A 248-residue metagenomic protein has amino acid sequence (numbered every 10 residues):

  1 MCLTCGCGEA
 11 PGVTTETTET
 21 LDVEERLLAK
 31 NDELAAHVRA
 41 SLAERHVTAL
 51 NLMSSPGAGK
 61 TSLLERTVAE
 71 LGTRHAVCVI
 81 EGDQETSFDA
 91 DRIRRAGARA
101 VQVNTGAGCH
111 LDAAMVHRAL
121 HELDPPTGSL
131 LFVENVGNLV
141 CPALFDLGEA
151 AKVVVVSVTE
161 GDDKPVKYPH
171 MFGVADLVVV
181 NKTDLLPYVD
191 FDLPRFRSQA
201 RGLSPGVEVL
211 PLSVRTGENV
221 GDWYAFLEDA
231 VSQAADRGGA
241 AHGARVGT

Functional and structural regions predicted by a protein language model:
M1-T15: Long, basic/Gly/Ser/Thr-rich N-terminal segments that mediate initial subcellular attachment or targeting
C5, V103, L210-S213: Hydrophobic residues at beta-strand termini and immediately following loops that shape nucleotide-binding pockets
T14-M53, A58, S62, T67-A150 (+3 more regions): Nucleotide-state-sensitive switch-loop elements of NTP-binding domains
D83, N181, S213: Active-site glycine-centered loops adjacent to acidic/histidine catalytic or metal-binding residues that shape
P142-A150, V155-V207: Conserved C-terminal guanine-recognition region of P-loop GTPase G domains, centered on the G4
A143, H170-V174, A230-R237, H242-T248: ATP-dependent carboxylate-amine ligase
L185-G238, H242: Canonical P-loop GTPase G-domain recognition
